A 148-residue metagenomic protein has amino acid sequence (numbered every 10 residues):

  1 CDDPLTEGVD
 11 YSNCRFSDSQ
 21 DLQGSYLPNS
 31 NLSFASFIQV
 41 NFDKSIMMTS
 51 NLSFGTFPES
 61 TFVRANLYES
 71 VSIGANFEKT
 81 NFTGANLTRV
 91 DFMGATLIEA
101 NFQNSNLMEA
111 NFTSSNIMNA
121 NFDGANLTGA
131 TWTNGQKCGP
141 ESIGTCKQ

Functional and structural regions predicted by a protein language model:
C1-Q148: Tandem repeat scaffolds
